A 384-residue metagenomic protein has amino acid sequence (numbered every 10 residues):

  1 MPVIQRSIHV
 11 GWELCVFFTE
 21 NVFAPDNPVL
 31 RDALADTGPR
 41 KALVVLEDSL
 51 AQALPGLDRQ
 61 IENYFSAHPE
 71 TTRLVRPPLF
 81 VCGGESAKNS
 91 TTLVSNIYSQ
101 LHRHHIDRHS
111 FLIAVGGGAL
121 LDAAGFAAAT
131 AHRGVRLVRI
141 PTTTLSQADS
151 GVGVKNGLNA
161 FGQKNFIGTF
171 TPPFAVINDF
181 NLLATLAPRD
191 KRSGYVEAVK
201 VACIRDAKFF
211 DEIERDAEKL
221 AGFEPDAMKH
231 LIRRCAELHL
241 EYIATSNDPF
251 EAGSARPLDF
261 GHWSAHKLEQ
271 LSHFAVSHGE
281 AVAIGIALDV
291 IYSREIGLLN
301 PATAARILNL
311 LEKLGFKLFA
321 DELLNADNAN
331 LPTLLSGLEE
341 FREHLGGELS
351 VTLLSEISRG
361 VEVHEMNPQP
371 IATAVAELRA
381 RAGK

Functional and structural regions predicted by a protein language model:
M1-S110: ATP/NTP phosphate-donor binding region
P2-V3, H9, V196-A198, L298-K384: C-terminal charged capping/lid subdomain of soluble metabolic enzymes
H9-V10, H104-D107, T130-H132, N159-A160 (+5 more regions): Solvent-exposed alpha-helices and their adjacent loops that cap or buttress functional pockets in soluble metabolic
F17, A24, G125-K219: A glycine/threonine-rich phosphate-anchoring loop and its flanking beta-alpha core in nucleotide/phosphate-binding
S66, P172-A175, N181-P188, V196-K208 (+9 more regions): Generic secondary-structure signature for well-ordered alpha-helical cores
I106-V138: Active-site and donor-binding regions of nucleotide-sugar-utilizing enzymes
D216-P332: Active-site segments that bind and position negatively charged phosphate/pyrophosphate groups
